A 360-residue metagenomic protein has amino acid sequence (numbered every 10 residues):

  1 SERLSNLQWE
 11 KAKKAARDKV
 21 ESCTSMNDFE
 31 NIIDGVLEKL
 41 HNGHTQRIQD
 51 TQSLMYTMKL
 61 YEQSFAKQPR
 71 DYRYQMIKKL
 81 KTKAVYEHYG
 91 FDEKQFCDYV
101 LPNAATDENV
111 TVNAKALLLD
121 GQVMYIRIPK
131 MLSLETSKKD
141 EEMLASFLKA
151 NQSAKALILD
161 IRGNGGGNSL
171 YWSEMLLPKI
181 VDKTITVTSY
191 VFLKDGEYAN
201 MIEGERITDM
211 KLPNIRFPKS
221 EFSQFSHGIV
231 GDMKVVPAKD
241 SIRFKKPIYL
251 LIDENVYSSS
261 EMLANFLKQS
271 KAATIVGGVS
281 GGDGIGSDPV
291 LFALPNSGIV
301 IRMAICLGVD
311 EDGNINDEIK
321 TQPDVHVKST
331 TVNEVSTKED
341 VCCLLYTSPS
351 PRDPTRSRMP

Functional and structural regions predicted by a protein language model:
S1-G196, N200-T208, P247, V279 (+5 more regions): Flexible, low-complexity junctional segments that flank or bridge functional domains
T24, D28, N333-K338: Catalytic cores of large soluble enzymes that bind and process phosphate-bearing ligands
S25, S258, T330, R358-P360: Helix N-cap and loop-to-helix transition residues
L170-E334: Conserved acidic, small-residue-rich alpha-beta core segments centered on
E261, F266, S336-S348: Solvent-exposed alpha-helical segments and adjacent loops that form catalytic or protein-interaction surfaces
Y346-P360: Single conserved hydrophobic/aromatic residue that forms the stacking wall/gate of nucleotide- or nucleobase-binding
